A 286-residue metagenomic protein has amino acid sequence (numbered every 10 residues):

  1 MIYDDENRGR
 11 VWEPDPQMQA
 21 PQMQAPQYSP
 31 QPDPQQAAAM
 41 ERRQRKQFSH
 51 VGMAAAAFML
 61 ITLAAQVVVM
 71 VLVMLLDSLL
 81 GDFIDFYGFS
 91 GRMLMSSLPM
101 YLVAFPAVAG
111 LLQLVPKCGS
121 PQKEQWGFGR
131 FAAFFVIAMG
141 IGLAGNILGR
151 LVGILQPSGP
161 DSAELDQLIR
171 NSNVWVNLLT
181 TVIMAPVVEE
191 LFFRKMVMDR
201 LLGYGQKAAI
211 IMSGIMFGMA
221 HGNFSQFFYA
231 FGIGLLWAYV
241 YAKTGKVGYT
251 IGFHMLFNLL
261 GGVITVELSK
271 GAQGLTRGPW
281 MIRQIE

Functional and structural regions predicted by a protein language model:
M1-S120, G127, L256-E286: N-terminal, membrane-interfacial amphipathic/helix-forming hydrophobic leader that caps and precedes the first
Q36, M40-Q44, F86, S120-E124 (+6 more regions): Juxtamembrane loop-helix boundary motifs flanking transmembrane segments in multi-pass membrane proteins
S49-I61, R92-P99, G129-I137, V176-N177 (+5 more regions): Alpha-helical transmembrane segments of integral membrane proteins
A57-V68, A132-N146, A242, G252: Hydrophobic alpha-helical membrane-insertion segments
M70-M74, N146-R150, R194-K195, D199 (+1 more regions): Short helix-terminus and kink motifs of transmembrane alpha helices, predominantly at the cytoplasmic interface
F83-G91, C118-V188, D199-L202: Juxtamembrane helix-loop-helix connectors linking adjacent transmembrane helices in multi-pass membrane enzymes
F105-V108, L112, I141, G145 (+3 more regions): Alpha-helical transmembrane segments of polytopic integral membrane proteins, especially the permease/helical cores
V176-E286: Transmembrane helix-loop-helix hairpins at the membrane interface of multi-pass integral membrane proteins
